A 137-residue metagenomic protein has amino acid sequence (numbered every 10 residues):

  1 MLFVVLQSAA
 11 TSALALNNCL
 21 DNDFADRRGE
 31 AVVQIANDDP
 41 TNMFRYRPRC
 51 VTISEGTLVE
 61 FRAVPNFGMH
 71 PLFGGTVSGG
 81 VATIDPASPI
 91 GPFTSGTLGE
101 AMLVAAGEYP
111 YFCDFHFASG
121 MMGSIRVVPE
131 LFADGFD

Functional and structural regions predicted by a protein language model:
V5-S12: N-terminal signal peptide c-region/cleavage motif recognized by signal peptidases
L14-L131: Extracytoplasmic copper-binding redox domains, predominantly the cupredoxin/blue-copper superfamily
